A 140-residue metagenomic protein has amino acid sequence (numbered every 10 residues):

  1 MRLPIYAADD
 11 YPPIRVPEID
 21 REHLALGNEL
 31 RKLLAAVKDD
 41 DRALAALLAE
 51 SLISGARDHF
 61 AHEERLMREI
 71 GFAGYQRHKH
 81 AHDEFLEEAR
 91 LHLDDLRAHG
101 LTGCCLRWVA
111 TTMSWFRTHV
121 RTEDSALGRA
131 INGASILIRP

Functional and structural regions predicted by a protein language model:
M1-P140: Small-residue-biased structural context
